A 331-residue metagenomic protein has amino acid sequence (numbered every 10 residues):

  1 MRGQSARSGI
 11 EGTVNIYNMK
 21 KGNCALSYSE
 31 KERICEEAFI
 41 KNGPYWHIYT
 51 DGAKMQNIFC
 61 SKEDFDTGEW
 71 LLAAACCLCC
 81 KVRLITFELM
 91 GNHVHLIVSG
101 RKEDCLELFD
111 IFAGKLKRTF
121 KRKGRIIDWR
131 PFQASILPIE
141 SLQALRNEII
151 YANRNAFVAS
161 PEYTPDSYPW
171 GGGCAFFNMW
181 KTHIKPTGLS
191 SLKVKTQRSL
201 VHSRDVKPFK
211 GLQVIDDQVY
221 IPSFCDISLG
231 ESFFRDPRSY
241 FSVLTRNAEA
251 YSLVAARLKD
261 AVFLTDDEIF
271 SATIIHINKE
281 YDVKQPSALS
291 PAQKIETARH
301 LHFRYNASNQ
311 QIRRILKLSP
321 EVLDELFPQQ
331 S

Functional and structural regions predicted by a protein language model:
M1-T86, G91, R101-S331: Short Pro-Cys-Gly-centered "Cys-loop" motif that presents a nucleophilic cysteine in a tight turn
H93-H95: Histidine-centered divalent metal-coordination motifs
I97-S99: Short hydrophobic/aromatic beta-strand micro-patches that form the beta-sheet surface supporting nucleotide- or nucleic
